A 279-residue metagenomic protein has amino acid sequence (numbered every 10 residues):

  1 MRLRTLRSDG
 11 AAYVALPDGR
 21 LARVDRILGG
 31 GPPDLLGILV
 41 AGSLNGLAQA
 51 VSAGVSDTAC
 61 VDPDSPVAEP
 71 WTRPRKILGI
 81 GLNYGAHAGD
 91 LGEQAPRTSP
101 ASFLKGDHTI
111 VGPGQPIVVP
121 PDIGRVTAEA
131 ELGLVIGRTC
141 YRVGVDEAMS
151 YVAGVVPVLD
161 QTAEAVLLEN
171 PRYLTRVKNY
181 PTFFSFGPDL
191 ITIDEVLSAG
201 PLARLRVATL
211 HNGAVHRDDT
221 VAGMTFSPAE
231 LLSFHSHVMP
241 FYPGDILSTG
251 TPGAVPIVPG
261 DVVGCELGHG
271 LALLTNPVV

Functional and structural regions predicted by a protein language model:
M1-P96, A214-V215, G264-E266: N-terminal non-catalytic cap/leader segment that marks the start of a structured domain
T5-G10, N45, A59-P66, H87 (+1 more regions): Catalytic-pocket segment enriched in acidic/His residues
R23-I27, E93-Q94, G144-V156: Short Gly/aromatic-enriched secondary-structure transition segments
V67-E69, D90-G92, I117-V126, C140-E147 (+2 more regions): A generic local secondary-structure boundary/capping motif
T72, G112, T127-E129, Y242 (+1 more regions): Residue-level recognition of short, solvent-exposed, well-ordered loop/turn junctions that link secondary-structure
R75-L78, P100-S102, H108-T109, P116 (+6 more regions): Structural motif
Q94-P113, A128, C265-H269: Structural signature of FAD isoalloxazine-binding scaffolds in flavoprotein oxidoreductases
H108, P113-S150, P157-Q161: Non-heme Fe(II) oxygenase catalytic core, chiefly the N-lobe of the double-stranded beta-helix
